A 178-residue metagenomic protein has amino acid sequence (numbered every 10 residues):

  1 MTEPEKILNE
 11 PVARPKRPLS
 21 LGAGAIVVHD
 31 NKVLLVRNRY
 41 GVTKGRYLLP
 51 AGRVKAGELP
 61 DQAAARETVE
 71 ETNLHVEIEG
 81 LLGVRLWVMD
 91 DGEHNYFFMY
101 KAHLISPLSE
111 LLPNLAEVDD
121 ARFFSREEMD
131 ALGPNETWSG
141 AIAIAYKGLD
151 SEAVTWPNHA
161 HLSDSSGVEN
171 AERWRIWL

Functional and structural regions predicted by a protein language model:
M1-G24: Acidic, metal-coordinating catalytic segment for phosphate/diphosphate chemistry, firing primarily on the Nudix
A13, L82-V88: Short, solvent-exposed loop/turn elements at beta->coil junctions and helix N-caps that rim active or binding pockets
A25, L81, Y100-A102: A structural signal for short, well-ordered beta-strand segments
H29: A cytosolic small-molecule/anion-sensing beta-strand core signal
K32-E70, E172-W177: Conserved Nudix-box catalytic region and its N-terminal flanking loop in Nudix hydrolases and closely related
V42, A116-L178: Nudix hydrolase/Nudix homology domain
H75-G83: A short coil-to-beta-strand element that immediately follows conserved catalytic motifs
L86-E110, R122, I144, G148: Active-site-adjacent beta-strand/loop module that shapes the phosphate/pyrophosphate-binding cleft
